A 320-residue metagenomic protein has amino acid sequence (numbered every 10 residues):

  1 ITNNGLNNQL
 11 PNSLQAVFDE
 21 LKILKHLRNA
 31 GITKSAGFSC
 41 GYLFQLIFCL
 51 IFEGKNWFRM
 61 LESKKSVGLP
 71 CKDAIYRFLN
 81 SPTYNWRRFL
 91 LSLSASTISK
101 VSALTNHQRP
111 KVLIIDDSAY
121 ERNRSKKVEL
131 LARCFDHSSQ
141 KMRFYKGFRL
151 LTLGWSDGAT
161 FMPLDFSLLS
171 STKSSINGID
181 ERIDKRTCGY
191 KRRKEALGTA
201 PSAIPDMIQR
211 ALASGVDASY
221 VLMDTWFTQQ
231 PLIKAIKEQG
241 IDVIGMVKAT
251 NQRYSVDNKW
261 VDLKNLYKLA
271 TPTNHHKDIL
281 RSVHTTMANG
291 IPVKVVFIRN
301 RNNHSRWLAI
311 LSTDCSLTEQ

Functional and structural regions predicted by a protein language model:
I1-A36, F44, Q108-K111, K126-K127 (+1 more regions): Single, function-defining residue in the core of a domain
I1-R87: Gly/serine-rich nucleotide phosphate-binding loop at the start of the catalytic core of nucleotide/ADP-ribose-handling
L27, S81-K173: Active-site-proximal, Lys/Arg-enriched surface segment that forms a nucleic-acid-binding/basic interface patch
L46, M60-L61, D116, L153 (+2 more regions): Short low-polarity hydrophobic stretches
L50, T97-V101, T105, I208-G215: Hydrophobic, Leu/Ile/Phe/Ala-enriched alpha-helical segments that form helix-helix packing faces
L50-I51, K65, S139-R143, K194-L197 (+1 more regions): Short, charged/polar micro-motifs that form catalytic or ligand-binding hotspots
